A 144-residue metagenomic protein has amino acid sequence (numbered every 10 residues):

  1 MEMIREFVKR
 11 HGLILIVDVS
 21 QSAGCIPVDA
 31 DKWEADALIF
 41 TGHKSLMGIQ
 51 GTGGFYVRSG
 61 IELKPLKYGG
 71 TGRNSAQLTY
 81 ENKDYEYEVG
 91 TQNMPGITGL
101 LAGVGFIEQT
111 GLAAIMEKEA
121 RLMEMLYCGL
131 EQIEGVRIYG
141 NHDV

Functional and structural regions predicted by a protein language model:
M1-V144: Pyridoxal 5′-phosphate
